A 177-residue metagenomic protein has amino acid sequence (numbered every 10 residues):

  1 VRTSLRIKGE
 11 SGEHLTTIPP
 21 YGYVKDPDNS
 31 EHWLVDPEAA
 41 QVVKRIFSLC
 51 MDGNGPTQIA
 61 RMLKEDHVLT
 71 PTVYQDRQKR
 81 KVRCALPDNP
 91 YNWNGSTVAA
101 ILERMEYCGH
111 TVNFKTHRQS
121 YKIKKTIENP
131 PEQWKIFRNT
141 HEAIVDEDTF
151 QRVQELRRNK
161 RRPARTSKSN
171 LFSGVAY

Functional and structural regions predicted by a protein language model:
V1-Y177: Conserved catalytic breakage-reunion loop centered on the nucleophilic residue
